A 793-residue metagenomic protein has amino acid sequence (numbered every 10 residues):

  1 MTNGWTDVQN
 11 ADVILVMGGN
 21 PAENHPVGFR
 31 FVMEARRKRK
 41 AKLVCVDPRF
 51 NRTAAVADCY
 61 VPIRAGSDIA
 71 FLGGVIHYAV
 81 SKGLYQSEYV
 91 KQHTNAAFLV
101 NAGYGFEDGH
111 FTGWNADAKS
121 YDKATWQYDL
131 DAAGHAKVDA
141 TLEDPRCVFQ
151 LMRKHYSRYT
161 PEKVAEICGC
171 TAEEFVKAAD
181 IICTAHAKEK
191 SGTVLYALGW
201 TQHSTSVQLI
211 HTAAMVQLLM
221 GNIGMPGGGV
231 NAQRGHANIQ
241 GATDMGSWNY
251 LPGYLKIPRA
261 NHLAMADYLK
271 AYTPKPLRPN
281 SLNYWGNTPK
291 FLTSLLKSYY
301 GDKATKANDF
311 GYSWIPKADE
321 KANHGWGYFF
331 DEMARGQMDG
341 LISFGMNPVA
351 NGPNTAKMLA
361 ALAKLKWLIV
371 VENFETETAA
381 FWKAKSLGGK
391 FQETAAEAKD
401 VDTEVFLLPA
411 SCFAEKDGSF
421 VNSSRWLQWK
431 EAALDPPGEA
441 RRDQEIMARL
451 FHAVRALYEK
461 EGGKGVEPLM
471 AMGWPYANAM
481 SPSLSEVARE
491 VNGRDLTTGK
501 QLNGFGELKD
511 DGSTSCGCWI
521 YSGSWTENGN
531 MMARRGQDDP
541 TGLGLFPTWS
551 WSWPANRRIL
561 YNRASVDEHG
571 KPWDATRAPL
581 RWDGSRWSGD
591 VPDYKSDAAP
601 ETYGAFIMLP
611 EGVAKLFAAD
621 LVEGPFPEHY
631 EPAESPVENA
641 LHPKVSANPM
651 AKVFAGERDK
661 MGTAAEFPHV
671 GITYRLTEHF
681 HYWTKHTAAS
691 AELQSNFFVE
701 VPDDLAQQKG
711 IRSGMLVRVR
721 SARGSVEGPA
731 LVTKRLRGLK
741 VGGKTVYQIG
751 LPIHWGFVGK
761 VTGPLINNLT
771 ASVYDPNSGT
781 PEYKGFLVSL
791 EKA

Functional and structural regions predicted by a protein language model:
M1-E34, R39-A41, A70, L218-K416 (+1 more regions): Extended redox/cofactor-interaction regions of prokaryotic respiratory oxidoreductases
W5, A396, T403-P436, M447 (+2 more regions): Glycine/threonine-rich phosphate-binding loop and adjacent beta-strand/alpha-helix elements that clamp
V46-R52, E372-T376: Short, polar loop motifs at secondary-structure junctions
N51-K188, R278, M447: Long, well-ordered, tryptophan-enriched scaffold segments
A55-I63, F381, G389, E393 (+2 more regions): Short beta-alpha connecting loops at secondary-structure transitions that line or flank enzyme active sites
Q92-N95, I181-I182, A197-G199, G229-Q240 (+2 more regions): A glycine-rich phosphate-binding loop feature that marks nucleotide/adenosyl-phosphate handling sites
K163-C170, Y196-S204, G235-A237, G345-A350: Conserved short loop/turn motifs at secondary-structure junctions
E445-T498, W582-D583, V591-P592, S596-A598 (+2 more regions): Long, contiguous, secondary-structure-rich segments that constitute the structural scaffold of globular domains
